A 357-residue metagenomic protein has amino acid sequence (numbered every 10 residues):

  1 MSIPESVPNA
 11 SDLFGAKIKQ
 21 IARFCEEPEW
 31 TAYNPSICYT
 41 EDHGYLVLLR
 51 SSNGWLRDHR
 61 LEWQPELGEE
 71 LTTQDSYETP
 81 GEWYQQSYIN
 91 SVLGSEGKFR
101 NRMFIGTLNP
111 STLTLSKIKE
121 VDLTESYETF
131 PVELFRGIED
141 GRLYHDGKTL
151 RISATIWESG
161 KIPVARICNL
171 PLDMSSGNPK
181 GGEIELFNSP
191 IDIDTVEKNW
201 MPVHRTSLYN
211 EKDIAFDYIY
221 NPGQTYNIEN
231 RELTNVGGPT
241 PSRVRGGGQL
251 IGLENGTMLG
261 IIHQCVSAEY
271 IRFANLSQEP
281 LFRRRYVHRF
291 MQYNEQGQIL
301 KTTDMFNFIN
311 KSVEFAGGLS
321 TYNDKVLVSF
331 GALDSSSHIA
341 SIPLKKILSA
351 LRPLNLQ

Functional and structural regions predicted by a protein language model:
S2-Q357: Beta-propeller domains
